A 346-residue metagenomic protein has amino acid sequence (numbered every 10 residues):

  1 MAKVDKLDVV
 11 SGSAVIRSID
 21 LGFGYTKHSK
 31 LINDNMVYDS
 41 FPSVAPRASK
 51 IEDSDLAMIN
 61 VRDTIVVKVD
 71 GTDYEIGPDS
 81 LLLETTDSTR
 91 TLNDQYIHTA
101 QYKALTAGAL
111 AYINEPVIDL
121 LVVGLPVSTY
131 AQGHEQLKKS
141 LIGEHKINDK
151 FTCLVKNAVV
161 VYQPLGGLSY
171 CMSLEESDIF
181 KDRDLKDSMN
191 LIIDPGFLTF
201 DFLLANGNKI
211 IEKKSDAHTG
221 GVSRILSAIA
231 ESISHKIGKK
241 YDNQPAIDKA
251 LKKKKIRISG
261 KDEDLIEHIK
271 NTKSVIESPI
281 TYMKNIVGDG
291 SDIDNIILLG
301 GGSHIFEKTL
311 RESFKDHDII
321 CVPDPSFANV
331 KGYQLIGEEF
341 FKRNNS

Functional and structural regions predicted by a protein language model:
M1-N190, K209-V222, K236, P245 (+1 more regions): Nucleotide/phosphate-binding catalytic cleft detector across ATP-hydrolyzing and phosphate-transferring enzymes
D187-M189, F197, F202-G207: PRPP/pyrophosphate-binding module of the type I phosphoribosyltransferase fold
F200-D201, E212, I225: Short acidic/glycine-rich loop or secondary-structure boundary segments that cap or lie
S227-H235: Long, charge-rich alpha-helical interaction segments
G238-K240: Primarily interfacial, aromatic-capped hydrophobic alpha-helices that serve as membrane anchors
